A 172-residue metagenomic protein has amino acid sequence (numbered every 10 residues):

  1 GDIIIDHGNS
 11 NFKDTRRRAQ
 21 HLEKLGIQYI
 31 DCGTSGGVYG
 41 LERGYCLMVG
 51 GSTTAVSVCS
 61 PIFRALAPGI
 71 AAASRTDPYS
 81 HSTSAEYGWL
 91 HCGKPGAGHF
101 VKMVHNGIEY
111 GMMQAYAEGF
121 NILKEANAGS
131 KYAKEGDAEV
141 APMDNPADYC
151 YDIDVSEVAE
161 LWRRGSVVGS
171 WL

Functional and structural regions predicted by a protein language model:
D2-I3, H7-S57: Rossmann-fold NAD(P)-binding glycine/threonine-rich loop
Q20, R64-A65: Short, solvent-exposed amphipathic alpha-helical segments in soluble enzyme and RNA/protein-processing domains
G44, M48, V58, A65 (+1 more regions): Helical "substrate-binding/catalytic lid" subdomain of Rossmann-like NAD(P)-dependent dehydrogenases/reductases
